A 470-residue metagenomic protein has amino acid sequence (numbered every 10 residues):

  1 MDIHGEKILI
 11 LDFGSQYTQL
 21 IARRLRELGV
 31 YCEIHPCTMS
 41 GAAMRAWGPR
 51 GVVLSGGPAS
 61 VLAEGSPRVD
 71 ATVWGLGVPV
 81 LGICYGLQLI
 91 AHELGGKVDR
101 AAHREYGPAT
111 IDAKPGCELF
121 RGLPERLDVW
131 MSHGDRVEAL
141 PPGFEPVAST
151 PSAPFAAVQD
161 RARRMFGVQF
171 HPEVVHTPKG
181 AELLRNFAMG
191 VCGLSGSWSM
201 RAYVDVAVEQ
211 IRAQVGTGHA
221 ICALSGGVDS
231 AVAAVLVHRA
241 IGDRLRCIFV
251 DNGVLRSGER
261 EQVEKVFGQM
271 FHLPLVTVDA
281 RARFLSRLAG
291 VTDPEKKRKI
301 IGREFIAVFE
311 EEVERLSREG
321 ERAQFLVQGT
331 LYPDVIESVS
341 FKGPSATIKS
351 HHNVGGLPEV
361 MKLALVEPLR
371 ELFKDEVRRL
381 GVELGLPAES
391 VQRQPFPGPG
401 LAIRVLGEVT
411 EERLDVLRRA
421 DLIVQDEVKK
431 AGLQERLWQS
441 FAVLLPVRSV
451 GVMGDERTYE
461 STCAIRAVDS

Functional and structural regions predicted by a protein language model:
M1-G51, P58-E64, R68-V69, W74-L76 (+2 more regions): RNA-binding accessory domains that recognize and position tRNA/RNA substrates
V53, V327: N-terminal Rossmann-like NAD(P) cofactor-binding module of classical short-chain dehydrogenase/reductase
G56-S60, L331-D334: Short glycine-rich anion-binding loops that position phosphate/pyrophosphate groups of nucleotides and phosphorylated
G82, G86, A91: Gly/Ala-rich beta-loop-alpha elbow adjacent to hydrolase catalytic centers
C84, L326, R378-G381: Structural scaffold positions in well-ordered secondary structure
F170, Q328-Y332: Short, well-ordered beta-to-alpha junction loops that form the rim of enzyme active sites and present histidine/acidic
